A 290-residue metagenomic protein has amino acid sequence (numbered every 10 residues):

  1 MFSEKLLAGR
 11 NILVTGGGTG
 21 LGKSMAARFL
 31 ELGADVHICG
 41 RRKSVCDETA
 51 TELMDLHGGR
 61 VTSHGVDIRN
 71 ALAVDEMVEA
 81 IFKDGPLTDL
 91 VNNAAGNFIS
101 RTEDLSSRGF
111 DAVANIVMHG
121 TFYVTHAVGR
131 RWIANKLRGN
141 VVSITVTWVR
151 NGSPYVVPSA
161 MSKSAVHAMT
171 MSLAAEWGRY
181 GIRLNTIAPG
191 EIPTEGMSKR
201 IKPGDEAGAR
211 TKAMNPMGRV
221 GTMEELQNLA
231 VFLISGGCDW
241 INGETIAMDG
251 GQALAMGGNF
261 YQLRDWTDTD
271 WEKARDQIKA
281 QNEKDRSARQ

Functional and structural regions predicted by a protein language model:
N11, G16-G20: Conserved glycine-rich cofactor-binding loop
V91, G178, R183, I241-G243: Short, small/polar-rich loop/turn modules that mediate ligand/substrate recognition or access, typified
R101-T102, S106-A114, T211: Substrate-binding pocket helix/loop in short-chain dehydrogenase/reductase
L105, G152-M161, S172, M197-R200 (+1 more regions): Active-site loop-to-helix junction immediately N-terminal to the catalytic Tyr of the SDR YXXXK motif in Rossmann-fold
T125, S162, T170: Active-site helix of classical SDR
R130, A175-R179, D239: Alpha-helical segment proximal to the catalytic Tyr-Lys
T186, E206-I241, M248-G250, I278-Q290: C-terminal helical subdomain
